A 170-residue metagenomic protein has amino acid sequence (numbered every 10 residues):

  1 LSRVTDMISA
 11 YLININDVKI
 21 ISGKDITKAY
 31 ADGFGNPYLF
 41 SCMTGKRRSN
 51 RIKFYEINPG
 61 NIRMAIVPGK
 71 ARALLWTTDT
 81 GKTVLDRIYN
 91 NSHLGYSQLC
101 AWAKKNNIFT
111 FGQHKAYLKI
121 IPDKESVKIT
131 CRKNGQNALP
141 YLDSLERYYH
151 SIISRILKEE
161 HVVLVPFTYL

Functional and structural regions predicted by a protein language model:
L1-L170: Non-catalytic substrate-recognition and accessory regions of acyl/acetyltransferase enzymes
